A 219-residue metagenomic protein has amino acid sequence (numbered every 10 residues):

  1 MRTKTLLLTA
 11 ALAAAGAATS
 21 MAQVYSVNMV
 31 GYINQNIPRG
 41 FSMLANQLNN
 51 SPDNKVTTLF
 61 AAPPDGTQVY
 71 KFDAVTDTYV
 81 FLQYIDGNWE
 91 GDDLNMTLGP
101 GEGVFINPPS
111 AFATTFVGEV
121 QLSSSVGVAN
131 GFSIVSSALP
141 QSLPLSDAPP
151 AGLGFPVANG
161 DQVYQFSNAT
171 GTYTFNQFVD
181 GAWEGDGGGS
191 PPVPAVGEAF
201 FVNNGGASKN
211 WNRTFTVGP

Functional and structural regions predicted by a protein language model:
M1-Q23: Sec-dependent, cleavable N-terminal signal peptides
T19-P219: N-terminal exported-region signature
